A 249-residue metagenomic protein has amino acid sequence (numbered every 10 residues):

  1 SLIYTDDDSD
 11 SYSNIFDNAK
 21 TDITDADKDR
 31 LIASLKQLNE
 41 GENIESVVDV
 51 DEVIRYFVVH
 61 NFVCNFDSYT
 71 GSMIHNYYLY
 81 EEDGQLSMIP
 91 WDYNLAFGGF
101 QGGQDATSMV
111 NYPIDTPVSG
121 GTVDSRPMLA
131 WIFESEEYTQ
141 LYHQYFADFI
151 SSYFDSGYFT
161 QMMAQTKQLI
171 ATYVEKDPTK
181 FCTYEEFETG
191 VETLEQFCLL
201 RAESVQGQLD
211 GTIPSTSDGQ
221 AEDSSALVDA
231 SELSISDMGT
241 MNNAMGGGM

Functional and structural regions predicted by a protein language model:
S1-V63, Y112: Internal "kinase-insert"/substrate-recognition segments embedded within catalytic cores of ATP-dependent enzymes
D17-D25, Y80-G247: C-terminal catalytic region of ATP-dependent kinase domains
S34, E40, V58, H75 (+2 more regions): Short, hydrophobic/aromatic alpha-helical segments in well-folded domains
V47-G99, C198: Active-site acidic catalytic loop and adjacent metal/ATP-binding pocket of ATP-dependent phosphoryl transfer enzymes
